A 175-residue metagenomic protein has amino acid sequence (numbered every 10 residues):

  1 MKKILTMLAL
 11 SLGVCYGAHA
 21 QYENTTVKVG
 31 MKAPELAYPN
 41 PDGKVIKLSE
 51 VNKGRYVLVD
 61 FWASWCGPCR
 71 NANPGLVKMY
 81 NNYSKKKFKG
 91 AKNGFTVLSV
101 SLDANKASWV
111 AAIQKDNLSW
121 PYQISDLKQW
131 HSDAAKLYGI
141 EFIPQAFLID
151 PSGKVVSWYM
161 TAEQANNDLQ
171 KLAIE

Functional and structural regions predicted by a protein language model:
M1-N24, E175: Bacterial Sec-dependent N-terminal signal peptides
Y16-P39, N52-G54, A107, A111-Q114 (+2 more regions): N-proximal helix/coil linker or "cap" segments that precede and/or mark the start of modular domains
L36-V57, N82, F88: A short beta-strand-turn-helix
P39, V110-I143, F147: Short, internal strand/loop/helix patches that form the active-site neighborhood or redox-interaction surface
R55-Y56, N73-S99: Conserved helix-turn-beta segment immediately C-terminal to the redox Cys motif in thioredoxin-like folds
F61-K78: Conserved redox-active cysteine motifs that mediate thiol-disulfide chemistry, especially di-cysteine Cys-X(1-2)-Cys
F88-A107, W120-W130: Thiol-based oxidoreductase modules, predominantly thioredoxin-like and allied folds used for disulfide exchange
F142-E175: Thiol-/selenol-based redox modules, centered on thioredoxin-like and closely related oxidoreductase domains
